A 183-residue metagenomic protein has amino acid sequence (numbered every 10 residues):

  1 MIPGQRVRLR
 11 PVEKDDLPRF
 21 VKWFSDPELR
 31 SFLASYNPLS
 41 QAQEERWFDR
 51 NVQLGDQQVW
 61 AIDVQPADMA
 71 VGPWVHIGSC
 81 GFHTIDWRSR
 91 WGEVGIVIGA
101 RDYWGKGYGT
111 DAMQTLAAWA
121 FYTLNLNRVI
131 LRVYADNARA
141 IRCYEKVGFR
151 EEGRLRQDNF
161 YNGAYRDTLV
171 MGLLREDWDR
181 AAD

Functional and structural regions predicted by a protein language model:
M1-R46, D177-D183: A short, well-structured alpha-helix characteristic of acyl/acetyltransferase catalytic modules
N37-Y103, L174-W178: Acetyl-CoA-dependent GNAT
H83, L116, T123-L124: Long, contiguous binding/interaction regions
R101, L131-I141, D158-N162: Conserved beta-strand-loop-alpha-helix junction that forms the acyl-donor binding cleft
G105-W119, I141-K146: Conserved acetyl-CoA-binding loop-helix of GNAT-fold acetyltransferases
Y122-R132: Conserved GNAT acetyl-CoA-binding A-motif
D136, Q157-D183: C-terminal "cap" of GNAT-fold acetyltransferases
Y144, F149, M171: Conserved active-site tyrosine of GNAT-family acetyltransferases
